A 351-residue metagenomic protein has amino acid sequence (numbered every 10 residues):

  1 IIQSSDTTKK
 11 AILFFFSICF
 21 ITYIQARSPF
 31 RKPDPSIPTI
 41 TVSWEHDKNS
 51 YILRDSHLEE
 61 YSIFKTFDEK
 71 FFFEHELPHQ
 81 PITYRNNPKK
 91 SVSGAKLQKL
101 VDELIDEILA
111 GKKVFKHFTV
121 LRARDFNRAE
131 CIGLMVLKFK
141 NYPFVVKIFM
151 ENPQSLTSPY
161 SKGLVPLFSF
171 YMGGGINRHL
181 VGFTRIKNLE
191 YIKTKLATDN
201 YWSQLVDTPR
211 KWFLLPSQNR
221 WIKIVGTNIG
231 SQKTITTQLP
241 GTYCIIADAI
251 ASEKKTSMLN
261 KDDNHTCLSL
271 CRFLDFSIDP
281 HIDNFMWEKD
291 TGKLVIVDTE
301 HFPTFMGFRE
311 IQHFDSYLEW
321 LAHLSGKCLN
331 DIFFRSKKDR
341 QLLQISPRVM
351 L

Functional and structural regions predicted by a protein language model:
I1-R27: Classical Sec-dependent N-terminal signal peptides that target proteins to the secretory pathway
R27-P33: Cleaved targeting-peptide boundary
D34-R122: Juxta-kinase regulatory segment immediately upstream of eukaryotic protein kinase catalytic domains
I132-A197: ATP-binding glycine-rich loop module of kinase domains
L137-F144, L239-P240, E288-V295: Active-site beta-strand-loop-beta-strand hairpin of nuclease catalytic cores that positions key catalytic residues
K193-D262: Conserved structural core of kinase catalytic domains
R272-L274: Protein kinase catalytic-loop region centered on the HRD/HxD motif
D279-K327: Catalytic activation segment of kinase domains across protein kinase-like and atypical kinase folds
